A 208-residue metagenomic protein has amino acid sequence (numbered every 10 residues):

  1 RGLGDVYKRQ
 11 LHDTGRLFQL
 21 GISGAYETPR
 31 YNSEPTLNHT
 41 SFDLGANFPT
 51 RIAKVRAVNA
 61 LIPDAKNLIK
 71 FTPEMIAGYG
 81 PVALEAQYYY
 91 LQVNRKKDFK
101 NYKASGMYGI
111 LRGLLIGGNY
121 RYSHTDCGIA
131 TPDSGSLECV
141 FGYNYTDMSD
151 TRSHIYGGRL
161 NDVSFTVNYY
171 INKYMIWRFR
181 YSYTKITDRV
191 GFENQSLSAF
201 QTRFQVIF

Functional and structural regions predicted by a protein language model:
G2-Y7: Short, small-residue-biased leader/transition segments that mark boundaries at the very start of proteins
K8-T40: Loop-centered beta-sheet repeat module
H39-F208: Outer-membrane beta-barrel pore domains
